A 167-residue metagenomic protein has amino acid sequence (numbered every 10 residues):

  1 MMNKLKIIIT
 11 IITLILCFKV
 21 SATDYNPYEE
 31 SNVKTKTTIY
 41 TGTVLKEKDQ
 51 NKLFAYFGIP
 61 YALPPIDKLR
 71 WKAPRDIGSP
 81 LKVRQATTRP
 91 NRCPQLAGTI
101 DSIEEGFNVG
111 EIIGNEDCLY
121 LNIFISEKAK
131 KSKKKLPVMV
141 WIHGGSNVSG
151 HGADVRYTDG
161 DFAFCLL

Functional and structural regions predicted by a protein language model:
M1-I9: Bacterial N-terminal signal peptides that target proteins for export
M2, I15, T88-N91: Glycine-centered signal
I9-C17: Bacterial N-terminal signal peptides
A22-L167: Non-catalytic accessory segments of hydrolases
